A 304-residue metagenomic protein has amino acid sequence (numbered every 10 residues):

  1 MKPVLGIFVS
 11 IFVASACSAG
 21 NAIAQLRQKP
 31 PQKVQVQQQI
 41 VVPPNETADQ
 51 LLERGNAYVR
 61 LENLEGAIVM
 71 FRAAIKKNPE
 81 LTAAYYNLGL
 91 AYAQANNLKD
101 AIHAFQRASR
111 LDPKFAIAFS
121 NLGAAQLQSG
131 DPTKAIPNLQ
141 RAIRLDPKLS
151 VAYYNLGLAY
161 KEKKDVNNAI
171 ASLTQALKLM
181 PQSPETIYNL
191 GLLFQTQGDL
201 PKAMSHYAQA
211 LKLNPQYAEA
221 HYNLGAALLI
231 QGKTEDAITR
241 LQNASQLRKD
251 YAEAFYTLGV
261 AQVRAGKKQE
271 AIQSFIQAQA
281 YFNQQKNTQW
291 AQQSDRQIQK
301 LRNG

Functional and structural regions predicted by a protein language model:
K2-S10, I23-D49, R54, F255-G304: Terminal, low-structured helical/coil segments at or just beyond the last alpha-helical repeat
A14-A22: C-terminal segment of classical bacterial N-terminal signal peptides
E46, E80, K114, D131 (+7 more regions): Short coil loop/turn residues that delineate tetratricopeptide repeat
E46-A83, L90-Q94, A124, Q128 (+3 more regions): Alpha-helical segment of the N-proximal tetratricopeptide repeat
A48, T82-A83, A116-I117, S150-V151 (+5 more regions): Helix-start (N-cap) detector for alpha-helical repeat units in TPR-like alpha-solenoids, especially tetratricopeptide
L61-A73, Q94-R107, I117, S129-R141 (+6 more regions): Structural signature of tandem alpha-helical TPR/SEL1-like repeats, specifically the intra-repeat loop/turn
